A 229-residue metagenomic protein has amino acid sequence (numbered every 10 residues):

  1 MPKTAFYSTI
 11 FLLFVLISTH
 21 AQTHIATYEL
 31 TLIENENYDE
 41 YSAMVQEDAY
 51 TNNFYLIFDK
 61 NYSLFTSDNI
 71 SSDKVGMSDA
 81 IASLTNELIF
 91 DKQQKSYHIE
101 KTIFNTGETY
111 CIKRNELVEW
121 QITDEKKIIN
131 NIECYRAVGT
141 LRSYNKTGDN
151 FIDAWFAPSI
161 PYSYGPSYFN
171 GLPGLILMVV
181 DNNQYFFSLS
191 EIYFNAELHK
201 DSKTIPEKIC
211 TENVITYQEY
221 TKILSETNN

Functional and structural regions predicted by a protein language model:
M1-Y28: Bacterial Sec-dependent N-terminal signal peptides
T23-N229: Extended soluble regions of mature proteins
